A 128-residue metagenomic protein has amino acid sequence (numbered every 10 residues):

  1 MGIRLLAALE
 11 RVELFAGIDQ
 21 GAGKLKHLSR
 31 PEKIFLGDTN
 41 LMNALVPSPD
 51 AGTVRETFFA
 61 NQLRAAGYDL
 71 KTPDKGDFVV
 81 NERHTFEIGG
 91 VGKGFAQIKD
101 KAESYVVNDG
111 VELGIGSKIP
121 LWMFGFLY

Functional and structural regions predicted by a protein language model:
M1-D74: Accessory nucleic acid-recognition modules appended to NTPase machines
L25, V79-R83, I115-S117: Short, solvent-exposed polar/charged micro-motifs at secondary-structure junctions
L28, V79-V80, K99-D100: A structural signal for short secondary-structure junctions
A51-V54, G92-D100, G114-G116: Active-site-adjacent loop/helix micro-motif of nuclease/hydrolase catalytic cores
L63, F78-G94: Conserved catalytic cores of phosphodiester-cleaving nucleases, focusing on short active-site segments
E82-T85, A102-V106: Hydrophobic beta-strand segments of well-ordered beta-sheets in folded domains
I88-V91, V107-V111: Structural motif
E112-Y128: Domain-level recognition of nuclease-like catalytic cores that cleave nucleotide substrates
